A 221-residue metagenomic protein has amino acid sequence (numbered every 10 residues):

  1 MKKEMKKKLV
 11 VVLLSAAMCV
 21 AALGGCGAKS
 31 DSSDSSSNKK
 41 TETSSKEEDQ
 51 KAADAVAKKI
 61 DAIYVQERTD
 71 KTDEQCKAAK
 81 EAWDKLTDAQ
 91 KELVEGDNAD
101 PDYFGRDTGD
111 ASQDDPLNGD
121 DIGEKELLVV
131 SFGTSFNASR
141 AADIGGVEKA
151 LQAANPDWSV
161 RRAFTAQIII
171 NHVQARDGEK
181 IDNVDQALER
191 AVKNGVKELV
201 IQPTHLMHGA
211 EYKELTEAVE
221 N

Functional and structural regions predicted by a protein language model:
M1-L13: Bacterial Sec-dependent N-terminal signal peptides
L14-A22: Hydrophobic core
L23, D88, P156-D157: Residue-level recognition of short, structured coil/turn motifs that connect secondary structure elements
L23-S37: Bacterial lipoprotein signal-peptidase II cleavage site
S33-E48: Low-complexity, Pro/Thr/Ser/Glu-rich flexible segments characteristic of extracytoplasmic/periplasmic regions
S45-G105: Beta-rich interaction/scaffold domains
N98, D102-N221: Active-site-proximal alpha-helix that buttresses catalytic centers in soluble enzyme cores
